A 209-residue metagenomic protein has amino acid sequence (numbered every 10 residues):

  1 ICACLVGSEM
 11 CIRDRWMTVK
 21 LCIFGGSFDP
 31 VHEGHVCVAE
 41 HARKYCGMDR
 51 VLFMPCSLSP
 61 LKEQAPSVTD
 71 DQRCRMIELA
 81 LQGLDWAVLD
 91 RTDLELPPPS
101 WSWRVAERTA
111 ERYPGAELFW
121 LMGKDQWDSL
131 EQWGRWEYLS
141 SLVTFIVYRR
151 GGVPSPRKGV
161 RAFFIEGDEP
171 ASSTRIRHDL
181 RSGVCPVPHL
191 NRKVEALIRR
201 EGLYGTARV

Functional and structural regions predicted by a protein language model:
I1-D14: Single conserved hydrophobic/aromatic residue that forms the stacking wall/gate of nucleotide- or nucleobase-binding
W16-V209: Nucleotidyltransferase catalytic core that binds NTPs
